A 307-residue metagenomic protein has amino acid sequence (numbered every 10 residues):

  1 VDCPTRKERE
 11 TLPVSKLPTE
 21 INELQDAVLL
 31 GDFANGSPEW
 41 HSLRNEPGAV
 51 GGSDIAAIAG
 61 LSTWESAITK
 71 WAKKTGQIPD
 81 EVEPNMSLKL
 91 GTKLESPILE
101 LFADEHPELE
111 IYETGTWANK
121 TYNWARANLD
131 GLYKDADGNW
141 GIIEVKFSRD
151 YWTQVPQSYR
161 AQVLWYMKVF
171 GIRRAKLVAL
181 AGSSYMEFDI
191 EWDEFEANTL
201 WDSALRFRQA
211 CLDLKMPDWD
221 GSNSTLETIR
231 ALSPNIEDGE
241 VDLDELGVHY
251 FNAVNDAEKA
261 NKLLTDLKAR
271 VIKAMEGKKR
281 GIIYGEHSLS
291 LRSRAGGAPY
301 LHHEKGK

Functional and structural regions predicted by a protein language model:
D2-K307: Accessory terminal regions of nucleic-acid processing enzymes
